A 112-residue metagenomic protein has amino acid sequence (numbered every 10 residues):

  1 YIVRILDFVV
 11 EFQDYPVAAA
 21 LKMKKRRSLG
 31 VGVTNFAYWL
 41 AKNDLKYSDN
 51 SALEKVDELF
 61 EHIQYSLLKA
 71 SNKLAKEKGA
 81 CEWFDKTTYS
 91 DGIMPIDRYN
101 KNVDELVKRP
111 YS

Functional and structural regions predicted by a protein language model:
Y1-A20, K24, L45-S112: Internal maturation/activation junctions in enzymes
K25-A41, Y47, S112: Conserved phosphate/anionic-ligand binding catalytic regions in large, soluble enzymes, centered on
